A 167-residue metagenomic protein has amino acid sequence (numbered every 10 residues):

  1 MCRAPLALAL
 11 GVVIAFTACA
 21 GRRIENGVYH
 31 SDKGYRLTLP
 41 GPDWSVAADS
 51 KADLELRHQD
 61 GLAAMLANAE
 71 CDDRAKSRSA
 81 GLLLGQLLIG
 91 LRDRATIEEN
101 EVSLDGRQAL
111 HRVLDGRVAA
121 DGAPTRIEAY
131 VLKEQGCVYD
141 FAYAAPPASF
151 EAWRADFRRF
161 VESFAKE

Functional and structural regions predicted by a protein language model:
M1-T17: Sec-dependent bacterial lipoprotein signal peptides
T17-G34: Bacterial Sec signal peptide processing site at the extreme N-terminus
C19-R22, G61, D140, A148: Low-complexity, Gly/Pro
I24, H30, A48-D49, K133-E134 (+1 more regions): Generic beta-strand structural signal
V28, R36-T38, R126-A129: Well-ordered beta-strand positions in beta-sheet-rich domains
D32-D49: Proline-anchored loop/turn motifs at beta-strand termini and strand-loop-strand connectors
G41-W44, L91, C137-E167: Surface-exposed amphipathic alpha-helical segments
V46-Y139, A145: Conserved polar/disulfide-associated segments of primarily extracytoplasmic proteins
